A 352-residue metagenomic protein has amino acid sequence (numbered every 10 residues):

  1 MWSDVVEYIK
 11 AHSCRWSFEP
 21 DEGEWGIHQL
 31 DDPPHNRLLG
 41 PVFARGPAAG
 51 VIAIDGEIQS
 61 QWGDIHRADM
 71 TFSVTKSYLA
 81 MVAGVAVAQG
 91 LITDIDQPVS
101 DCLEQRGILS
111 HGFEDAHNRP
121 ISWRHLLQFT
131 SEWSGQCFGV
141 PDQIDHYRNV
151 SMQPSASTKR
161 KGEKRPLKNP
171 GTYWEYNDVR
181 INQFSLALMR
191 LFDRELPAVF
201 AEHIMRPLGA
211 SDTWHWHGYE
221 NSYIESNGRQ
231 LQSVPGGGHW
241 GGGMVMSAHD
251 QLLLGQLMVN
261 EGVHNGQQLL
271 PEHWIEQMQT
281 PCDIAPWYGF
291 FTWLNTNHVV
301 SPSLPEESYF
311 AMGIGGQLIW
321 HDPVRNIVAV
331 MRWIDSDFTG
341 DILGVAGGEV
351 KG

Functional and structural regions predicted by a protein language model:
M1-I65, F72, Q89-T93, R190 (+3 more regions): N-terminal leader/targeting segments and the immediately adjacent pre-domain N-terminus
F18-I27, D101-E104, G112-T213, H249-L252 (+1 more regions): Active-site-adjacent helix/loop patches that line small-molecule binding or acyl-intermediate pockets
L38-V51, Q61-C102, R106, H117 (+4 more regions): Short active-site loop at a secondary-structure junction that contains or immediately precedes the catalytic residue(s)
G56, M70-I95, L126, F184-L188 (+1 more regions): Active-site SXXK
Q59-Q61, A86-R106, F192-G218, N265-E272: Short, well-structured active-site flanking segments
S77, R180-A187, W240-H264, Q317-W333: Active-site-proximal alpha-helical segments within enzyme catalytic domains
F200-A201, M205-Q279: Active-site-proximal binding-pocket segments
H217, S222-G238, G242, M246 (+1 more regions): Active-site Gly/Thr loop motif
